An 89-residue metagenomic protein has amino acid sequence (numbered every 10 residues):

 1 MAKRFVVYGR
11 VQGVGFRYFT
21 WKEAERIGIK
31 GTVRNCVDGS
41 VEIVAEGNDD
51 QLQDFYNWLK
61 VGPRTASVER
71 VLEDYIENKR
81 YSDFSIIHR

Functional and structural regions predicted by a protein language model:
M1-R89: Intrinsically disordered, low-complexity, mixed-charge
